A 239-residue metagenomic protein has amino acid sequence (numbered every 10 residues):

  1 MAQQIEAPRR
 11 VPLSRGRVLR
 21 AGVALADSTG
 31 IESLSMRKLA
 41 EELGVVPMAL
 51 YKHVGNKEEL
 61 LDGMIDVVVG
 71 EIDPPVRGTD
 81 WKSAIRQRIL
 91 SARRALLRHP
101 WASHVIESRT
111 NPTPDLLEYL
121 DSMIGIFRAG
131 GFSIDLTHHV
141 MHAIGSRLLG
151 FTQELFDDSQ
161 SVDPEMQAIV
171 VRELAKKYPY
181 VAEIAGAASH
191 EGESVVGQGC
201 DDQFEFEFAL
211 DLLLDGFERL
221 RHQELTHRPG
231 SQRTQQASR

Functional and structural regions predicted by a protein language model:
M1-K38, E42-V45, V54-D62: Basic, helix-initiating cap at the start of DNA-binding domains
M1-L13, D73, E183-S194, L225-R239: N-terminal intrinsically disordered/low-complexity leader segments
R17-A24, E59-P75, A84-S91, E118 (+1 more regions): Alpha-helical structural segments
D73-E118, I134-T137, M141-I144: Hydrophobic alpha-helical connector segments
Y119-V170, A187, F217-L220: Hydrophobic alpha-helical bundle segments that form small-molecule/ligand-binding pockets
M166-C200: C-terminal lobe substrate-recognition/regulatory segment of protein kinase catalytic domains
Q198-G230: A hydrophobic membrane-anchoring alpha-helix module
